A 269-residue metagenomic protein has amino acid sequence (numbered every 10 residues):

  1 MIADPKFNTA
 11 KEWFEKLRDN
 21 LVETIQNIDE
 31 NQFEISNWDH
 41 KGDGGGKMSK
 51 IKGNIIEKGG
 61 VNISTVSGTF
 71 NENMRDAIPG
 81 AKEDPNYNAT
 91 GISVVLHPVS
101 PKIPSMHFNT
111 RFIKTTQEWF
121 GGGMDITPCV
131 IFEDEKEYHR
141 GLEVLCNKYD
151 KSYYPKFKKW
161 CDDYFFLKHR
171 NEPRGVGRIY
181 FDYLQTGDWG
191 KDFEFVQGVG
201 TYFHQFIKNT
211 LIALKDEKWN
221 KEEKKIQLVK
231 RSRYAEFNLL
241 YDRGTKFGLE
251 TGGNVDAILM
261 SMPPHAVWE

Functional and structural regions predicted by a protein language model:
I2-P79, W189-L240: Gly/Pro-rich turn-and-neighbor structural signature
K6, P98-S100, T116, I126-F132 (+2 more regions): A generic structural motif
K47-G122: Internal mixed beta-strand/loop scaffold within catalytic domains of large alpha/beta enzymes
E72-M74, I103-S105, F132-E135, F247-L249: Short helix/loop capping segments that flank catalytic or ligand/cofactor-binding pockets
N88-T90, E118-D125, E172-G190, Y234-E236: Glycine-rich, often proline-containing surface loops adjacent to acidic residues and nearby aromatics that form
P98, T245-E269: Long, contiguous binding/interaction regions
T116-W160: Compact, glycine/acidic-enriched structural inserts
L145-F195, T210-I212: Long, charged, mostly alpha-helical binding arms that flank functional sites
